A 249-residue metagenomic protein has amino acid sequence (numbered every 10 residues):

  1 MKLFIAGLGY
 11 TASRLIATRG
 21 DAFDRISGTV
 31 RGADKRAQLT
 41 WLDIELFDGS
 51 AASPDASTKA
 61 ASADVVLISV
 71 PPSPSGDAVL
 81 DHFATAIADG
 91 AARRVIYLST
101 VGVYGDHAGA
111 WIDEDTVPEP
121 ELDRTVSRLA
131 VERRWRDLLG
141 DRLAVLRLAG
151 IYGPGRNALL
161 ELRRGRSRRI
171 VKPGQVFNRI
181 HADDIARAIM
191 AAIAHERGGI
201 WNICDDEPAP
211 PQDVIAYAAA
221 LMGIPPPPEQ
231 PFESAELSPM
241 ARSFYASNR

Functional and structural regions predicted by a protein language model:
L3-L8: Conserved N-terminal Rossmann-fold NAD(P)-binding element of oxidoreductases
A12-S13: N-terminal Rossmann-fold NAD(P) dinucleotide-binding loop
K59-Y97, A130-R133: NAD(P)-cofactor binding segment of oxidoreductase domains
A84-E121: Conserved Rossmann-fold NAD(P)-dependent oxidoreductase catalytic core, especially the SDR/UDP-sugar
A108-V145: Catalytic helix-loop patch of NAD(P)-dependent Rossmann-fold dehydrogenases
I151-E161, I170-I193: Substrate-positioning beta->alpha
A186-I189, A194-P239: Mid/C-terminal beta-alpha module of Rossmann-like enzyme folds, strongest in SDR-family dehydrogenases/epimerases
